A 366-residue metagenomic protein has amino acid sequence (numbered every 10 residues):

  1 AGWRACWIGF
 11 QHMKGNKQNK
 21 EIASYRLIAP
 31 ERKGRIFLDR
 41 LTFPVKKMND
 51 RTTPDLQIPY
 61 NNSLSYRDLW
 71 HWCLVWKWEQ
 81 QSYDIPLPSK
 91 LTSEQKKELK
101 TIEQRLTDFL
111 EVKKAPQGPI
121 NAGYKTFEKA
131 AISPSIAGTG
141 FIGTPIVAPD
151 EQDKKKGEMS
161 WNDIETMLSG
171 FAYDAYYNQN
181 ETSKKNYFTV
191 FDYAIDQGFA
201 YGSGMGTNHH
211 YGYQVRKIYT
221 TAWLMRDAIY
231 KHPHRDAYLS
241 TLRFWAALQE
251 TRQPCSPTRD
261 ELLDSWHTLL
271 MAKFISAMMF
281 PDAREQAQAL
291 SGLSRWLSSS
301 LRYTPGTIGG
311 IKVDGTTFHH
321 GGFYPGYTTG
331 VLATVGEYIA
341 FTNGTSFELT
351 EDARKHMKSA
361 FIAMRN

Functional and structural regions predicted by a protein language model:
A5-F43: Extracellular beta-strand ligand-recognition surfaces/modules
R26-P30, D39, K46, D50 (+4 more regions): Extended interaction regions within the primary functional domain
I28, R51, R243-A247: A surface/extracellular/periplasmic glyco- and lipid-processing/surface-interacting theme
K33-N62: Exposed low-complexity, polar/acidic, P/S/T/G-rich flexible segments that act as propeptides, protease-susceptible
D55-T126: Extreme N-terminal leader/anchor segments
E103, T107-N366: Aromatic-lined, polymer-binding surfaces characteristic of secreted/periplasmic polysaccharide-degrading enzymes
